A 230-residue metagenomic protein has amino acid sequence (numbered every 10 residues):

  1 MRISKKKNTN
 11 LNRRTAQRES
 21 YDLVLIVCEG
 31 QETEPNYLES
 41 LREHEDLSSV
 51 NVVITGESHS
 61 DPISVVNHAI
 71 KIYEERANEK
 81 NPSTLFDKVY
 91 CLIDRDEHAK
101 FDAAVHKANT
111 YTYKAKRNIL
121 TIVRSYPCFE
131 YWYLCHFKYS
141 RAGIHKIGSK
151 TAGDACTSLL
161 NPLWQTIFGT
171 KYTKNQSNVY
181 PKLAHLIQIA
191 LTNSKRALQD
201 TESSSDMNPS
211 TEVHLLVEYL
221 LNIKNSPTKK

Functional and structural regions predicted by a protein language model:
M1-S4, I63-V65: Membrane-interacting alpha-helical segments
R2-S4, T9-L23, N36-G56, E75-Y90 (+1 more regions): C-terminal accessory helical subdomains adjacent to catalytic cores in phosphodiester- and nucleotide-handling enzymes
Y21-Q31: N-terminal "first-domain core" detector
G30, E34, S58-A69, N208-E212: Phosphate/oxyanion-binding active-site loops and adjacent basic polyanion-contact surfaces
